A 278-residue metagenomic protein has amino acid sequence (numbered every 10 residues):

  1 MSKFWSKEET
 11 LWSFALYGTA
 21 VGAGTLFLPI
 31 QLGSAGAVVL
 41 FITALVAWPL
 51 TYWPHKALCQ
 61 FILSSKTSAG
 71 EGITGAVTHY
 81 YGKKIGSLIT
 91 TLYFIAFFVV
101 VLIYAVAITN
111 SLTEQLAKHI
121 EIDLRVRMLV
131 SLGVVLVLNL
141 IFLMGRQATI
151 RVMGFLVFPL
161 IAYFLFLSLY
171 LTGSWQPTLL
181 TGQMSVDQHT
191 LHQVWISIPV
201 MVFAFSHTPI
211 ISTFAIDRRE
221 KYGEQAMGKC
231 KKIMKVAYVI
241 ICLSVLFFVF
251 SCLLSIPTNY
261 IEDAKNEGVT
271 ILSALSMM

Functional and structural regions predicted by a protein language model:
M1-G33, T51-K56, Q60, G70 (+1 more regions): Membrane-interface "cap" regions at the ends of multi-pass membrane proteins
L11-A20, T90-T91, Q115-G145, P159-S168: Transmembrane alpha-helical segments of multi-pass small-molecule transport proteins
T25-L28, P54-I62, G145, W175 (+2 more regions): Juxtamembrane interface elements at the cytosolic ends of transmembrane helices in multi-pass membrane proteins
F27-L32, G72, M144-M153, Q183 (+2 more regions): Hydrophobic, small-residue-rich membrane helices and short re-entrant helix-turn-helix hairpins that build
L45-H55, V101, L160-Y170, K232-N259: Selective recognition of specific alpha-helical transmembrane segments in multi-pass small-molecule
H55-S64, A69-I120: Hydrophobic transmembrane alpha-helices that form the core helical bundles of multi-pass secondary transporters
G70-K83, I240-M278: TM-loop-TM module centered on a large, flexible mid-protein loop between adjacent transmembrane helices in multi-pass
V101, A105, N139-F142, F158-S185 (+1 more regions): Hydrophobic alpha-helical segments and their helix-loop junctions in multi-pass secondary transporters
